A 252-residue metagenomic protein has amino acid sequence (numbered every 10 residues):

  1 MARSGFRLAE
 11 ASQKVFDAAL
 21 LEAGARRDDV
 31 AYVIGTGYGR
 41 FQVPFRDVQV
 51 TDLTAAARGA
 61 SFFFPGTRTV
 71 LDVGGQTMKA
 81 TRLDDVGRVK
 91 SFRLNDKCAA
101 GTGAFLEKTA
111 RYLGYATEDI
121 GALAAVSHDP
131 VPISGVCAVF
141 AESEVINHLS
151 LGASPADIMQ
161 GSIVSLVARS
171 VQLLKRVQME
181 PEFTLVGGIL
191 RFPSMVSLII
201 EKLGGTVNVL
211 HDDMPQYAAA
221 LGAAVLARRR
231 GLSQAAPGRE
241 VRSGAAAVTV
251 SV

Functional and structural regions predicted by a protein language model:
M1-S4, E22-T54, T81-R82, G87-K90: Short beta-strand-loop/turn "lid" adjacent to the catalytic site in phosphate-handling enzymes
S4, R88-D129, V225: Glycine-rich phosphate-binding loop plus the immediately following alpha-helix
F16-A31, S170-P181: Phosphate/pyrophosphate-binding loops at sites that engage ATP/ADP/AMP, CoA/4′-phosphopantetheine, polyphosphate
Y38, K175-K202, M214-Y217: Glycine-rich phosphate-binding loops at beta-strand->alpha-helix junctions
D52-L53, I199-L221: Conserved phosphate-binding/catalytic loops in two-lobed NTP-binding clefts
T67-R88: Gly/Thr-rich phosphate-binding beta-strand-loop-beta motif of the actin/hexokinase/Hsp70
G103-E107, H211-A247: Glycine-rich phosphate-binding/hydrolytic loop that grips phosphoryl groups
A141-L174, Q216: Adenine-nucleotide phosphate-binding core of ATP-dependent small-molecule kinases
